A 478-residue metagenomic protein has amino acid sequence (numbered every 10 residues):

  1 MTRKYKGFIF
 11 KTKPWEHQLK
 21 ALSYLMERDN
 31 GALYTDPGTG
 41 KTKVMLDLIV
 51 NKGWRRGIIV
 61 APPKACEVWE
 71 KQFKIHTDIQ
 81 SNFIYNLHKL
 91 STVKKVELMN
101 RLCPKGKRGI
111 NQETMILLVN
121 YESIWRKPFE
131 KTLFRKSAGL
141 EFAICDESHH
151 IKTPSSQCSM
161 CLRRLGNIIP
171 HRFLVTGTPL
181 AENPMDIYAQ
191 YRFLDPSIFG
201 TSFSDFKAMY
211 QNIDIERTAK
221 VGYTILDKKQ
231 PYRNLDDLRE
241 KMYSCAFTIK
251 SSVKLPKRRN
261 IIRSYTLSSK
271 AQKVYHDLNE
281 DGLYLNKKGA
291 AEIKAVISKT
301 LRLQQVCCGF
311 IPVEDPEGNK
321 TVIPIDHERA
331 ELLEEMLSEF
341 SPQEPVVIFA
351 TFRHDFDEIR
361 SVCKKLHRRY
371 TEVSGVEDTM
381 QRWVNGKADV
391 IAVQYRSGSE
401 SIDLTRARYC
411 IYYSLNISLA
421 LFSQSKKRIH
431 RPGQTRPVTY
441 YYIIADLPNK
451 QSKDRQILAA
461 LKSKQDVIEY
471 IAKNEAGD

Functional and structural regions predicted by a protein language model:
M1-R3, D29-A32, S148, P154-S155 (+5 more regions): Interdomain linker/hinge connecting the two RecA-like lobes of the SF2 helicase core
T2-Y34: Conserved pre-motif I regulatory segment
R28-L48: Walker A/P-loop
V44, W54-H76, A181-D186, T351-R353: Conserved Walker A/P-loop ATP-binding site and its immediately adjacent core in helicase/helicase-like ATPase domains
W54-G57, I75, K89-V96, N100-C103 (+3 more regions): Conserved P-loop NTPase motor "coupling/switch" region that bridges the ATPase
V96-M99, V347-F349, D357-G398: Conserved helicase ATPase core of P-loop NTP-dependent helicases/translocases
W125-P128, E182-P184, F356-R360, T379-R382 (+1 more regions): SF2 helicase motor core recognition
I417-D478: A conserved SF2-helicase RecA2
